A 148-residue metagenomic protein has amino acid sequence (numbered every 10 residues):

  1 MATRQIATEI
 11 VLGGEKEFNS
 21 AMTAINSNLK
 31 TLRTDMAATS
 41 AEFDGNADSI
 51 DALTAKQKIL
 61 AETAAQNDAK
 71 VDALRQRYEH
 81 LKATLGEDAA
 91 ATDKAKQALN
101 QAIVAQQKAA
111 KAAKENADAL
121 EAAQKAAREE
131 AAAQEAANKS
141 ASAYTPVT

Functional and structural regions predicted by a protein language model:
T3-T148: Residue positions that define the register of long amphipathic alpha-helical repeats
